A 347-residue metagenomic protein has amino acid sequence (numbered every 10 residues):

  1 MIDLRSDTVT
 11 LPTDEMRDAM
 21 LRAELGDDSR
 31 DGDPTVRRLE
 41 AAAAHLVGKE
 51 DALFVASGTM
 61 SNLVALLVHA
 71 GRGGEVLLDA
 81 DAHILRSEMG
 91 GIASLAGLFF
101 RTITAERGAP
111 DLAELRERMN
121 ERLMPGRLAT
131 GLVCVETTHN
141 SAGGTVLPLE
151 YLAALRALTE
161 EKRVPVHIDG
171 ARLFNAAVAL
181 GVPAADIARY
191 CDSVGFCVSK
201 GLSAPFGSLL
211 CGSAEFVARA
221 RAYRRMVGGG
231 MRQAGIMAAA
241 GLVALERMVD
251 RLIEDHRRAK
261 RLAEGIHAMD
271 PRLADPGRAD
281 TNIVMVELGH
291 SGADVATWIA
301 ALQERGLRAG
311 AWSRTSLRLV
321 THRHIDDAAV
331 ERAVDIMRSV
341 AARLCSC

Functional and structural regions predicted by a protein language model:
M1-R305, G310-I325, A333-C347: Conserved PLP-enzyme active-site core in the AAT-like
